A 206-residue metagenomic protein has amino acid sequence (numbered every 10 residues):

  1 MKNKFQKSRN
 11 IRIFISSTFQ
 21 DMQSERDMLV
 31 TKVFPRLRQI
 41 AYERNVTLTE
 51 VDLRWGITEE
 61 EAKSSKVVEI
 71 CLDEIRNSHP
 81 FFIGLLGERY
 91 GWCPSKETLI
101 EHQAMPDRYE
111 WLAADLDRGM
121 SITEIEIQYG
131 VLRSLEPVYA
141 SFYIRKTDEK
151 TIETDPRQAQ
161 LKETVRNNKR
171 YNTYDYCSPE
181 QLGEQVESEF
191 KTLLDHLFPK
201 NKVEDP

Functional and structural regions predicted by a protein language model:
M1-P206: Conserved catalytic or regulatory cores that recognize and/or transform ribose-phosphate-containing ligands
